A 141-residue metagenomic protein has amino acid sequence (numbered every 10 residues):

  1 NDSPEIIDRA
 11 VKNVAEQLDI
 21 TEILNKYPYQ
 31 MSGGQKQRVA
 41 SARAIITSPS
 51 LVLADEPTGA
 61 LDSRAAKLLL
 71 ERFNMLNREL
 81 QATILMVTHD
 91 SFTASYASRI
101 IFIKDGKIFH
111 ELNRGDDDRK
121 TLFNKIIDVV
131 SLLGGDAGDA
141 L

Functional and structural regions predicted by a protein language model:
E5-E22: Conserved ABC ATPase "signature" region
Y27-M31, Q35: Conserved ABC ATPase signature
S41, L69: Hydrophobic anchor residue at the start of the ABC signature
I46-S50: A short, proline-enriched helix->beta-strand linker immediately N-terminal to the Walker B motif in ABC-type P-loop
V52-D55: Catalytic Walker B motif of ABC-type/P-loop ATPase nucleotide-binding domains
S63-A65: Helix N-cap at the start of a conserved alpha-helix in ABC-type nucleotide-binding domains
K107-L132: Conserved beta-strand-loop-alpha-helix hinge in the C-terminal portion of ABC ATPase nucleotide-binding domains
